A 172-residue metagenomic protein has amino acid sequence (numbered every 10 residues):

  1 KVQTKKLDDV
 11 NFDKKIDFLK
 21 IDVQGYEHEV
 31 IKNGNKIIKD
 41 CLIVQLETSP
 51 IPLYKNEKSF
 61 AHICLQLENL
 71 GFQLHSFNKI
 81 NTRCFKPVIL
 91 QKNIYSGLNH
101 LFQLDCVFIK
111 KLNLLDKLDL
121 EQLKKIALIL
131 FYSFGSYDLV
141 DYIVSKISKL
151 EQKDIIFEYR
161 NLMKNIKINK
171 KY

Functional and structural regions predicted by a protein language model:
K1-D9: S-adenosyl-L-methionine
V10-I147: Conserved acidic-Pro-Pro-aromatic motif
E121, S133-Y172: C-terminal accessory extensions appended to soluble enzyme cores
